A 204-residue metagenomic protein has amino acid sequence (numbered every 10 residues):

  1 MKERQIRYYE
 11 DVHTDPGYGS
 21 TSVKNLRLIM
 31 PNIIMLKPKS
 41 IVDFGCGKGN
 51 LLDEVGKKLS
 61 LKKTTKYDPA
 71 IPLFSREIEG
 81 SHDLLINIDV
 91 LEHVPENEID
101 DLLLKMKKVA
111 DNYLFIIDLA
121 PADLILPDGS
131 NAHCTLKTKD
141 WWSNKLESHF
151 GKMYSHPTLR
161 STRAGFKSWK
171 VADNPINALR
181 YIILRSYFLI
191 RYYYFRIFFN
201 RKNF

Functional and structural regions predicted by a protein language model:
M1-H82, N97-L103, G129-W141, K145 (+1 more regions): Conserved N-terminal segment of class I S-adenosyl-L-methionine
P72, P121-A122: Surface-exposed, flexible loop/turn segments at secondary-structure boundaries
I86: A conserved beta-strand element that flanks and buttresses the S-adenosyl-L-methionine
V90-H93: Hydrophobic adenine-recognition pocket in adenosine-nucleotide-binding enzymes
M106: Class I S-adenosylmethionine-dependent transferase superfamily signal
A110-A120: Conserved beta-strand signature within the Rossmann-like core of class I S-adenosyl-L-methionine
A122-G129: A short acidic, helix-capping loop that chelates divalent metal ions and anchors anionic groups
